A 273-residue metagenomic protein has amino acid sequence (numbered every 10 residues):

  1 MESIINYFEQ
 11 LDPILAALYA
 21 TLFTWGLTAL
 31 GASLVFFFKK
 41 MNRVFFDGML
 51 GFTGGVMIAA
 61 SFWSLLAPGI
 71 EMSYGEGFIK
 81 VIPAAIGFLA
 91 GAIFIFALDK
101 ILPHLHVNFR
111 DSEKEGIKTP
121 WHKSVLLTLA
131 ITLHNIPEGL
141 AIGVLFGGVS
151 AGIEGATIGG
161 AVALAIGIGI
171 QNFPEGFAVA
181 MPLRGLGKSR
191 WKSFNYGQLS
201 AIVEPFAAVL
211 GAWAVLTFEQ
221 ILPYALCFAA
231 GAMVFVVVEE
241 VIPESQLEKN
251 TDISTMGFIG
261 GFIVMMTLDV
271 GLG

Functional and structural regions predicted by a protein language model:
M1-G273: Intrinsically disordered, metal-sensing/regulatory segments
